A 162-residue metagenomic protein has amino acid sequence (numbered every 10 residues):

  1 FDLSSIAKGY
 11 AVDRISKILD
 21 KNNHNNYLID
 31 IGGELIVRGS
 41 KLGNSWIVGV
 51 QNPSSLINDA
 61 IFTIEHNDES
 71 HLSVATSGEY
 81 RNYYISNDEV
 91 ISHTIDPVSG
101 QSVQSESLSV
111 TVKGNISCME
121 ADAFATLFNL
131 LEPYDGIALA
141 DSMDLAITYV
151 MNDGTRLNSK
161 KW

Functional and structural regions predicted by a protein language model:
F1-W162: Mature catalytic core of soluble alpha/beta enzymes
